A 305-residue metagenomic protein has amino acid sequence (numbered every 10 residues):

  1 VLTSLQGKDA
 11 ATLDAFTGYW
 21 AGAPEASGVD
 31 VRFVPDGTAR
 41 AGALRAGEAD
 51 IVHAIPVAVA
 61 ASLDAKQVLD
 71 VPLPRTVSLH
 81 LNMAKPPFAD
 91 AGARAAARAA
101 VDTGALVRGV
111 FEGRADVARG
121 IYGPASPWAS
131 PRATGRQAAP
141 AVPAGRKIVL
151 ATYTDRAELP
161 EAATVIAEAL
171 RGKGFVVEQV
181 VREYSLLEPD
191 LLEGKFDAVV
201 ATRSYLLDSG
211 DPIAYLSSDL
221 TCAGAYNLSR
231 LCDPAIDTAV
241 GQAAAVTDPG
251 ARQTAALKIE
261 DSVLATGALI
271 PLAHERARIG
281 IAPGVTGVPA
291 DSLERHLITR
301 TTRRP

Functional and structural regions predicted by a protein language model:
V1, A21-S27, A61-L73, H80-A91 (+4 more regions): Short, solvent-exposed loop/beta-turn-alpha elements that line the ligand-binding surface or hinge of extracytoplasmic
V1-S4, D9-T12, S27-F33, I51 (+3 more regions): Short, well-ordered beta-strand elements
F16-A61: Ligand-site clamp/hinge motif
A26-G28, A46, A58, P74-A118 (+2 more regions): Alpha-helical secondary-structure segments
A49-I55, D197-T202, P271: Paired acidic/hydrophobic, glycine-rich loop segments that form the ligand-binding mouth/hinge of periplasmic-binding
H53-D64, S204-D211: A ligand-binding cleft/hinge motif common to bilobed small-molecule-binding domains
E112-A144, T154-E161: Structural transition elements
A141-Y205: Ligand/substrate-recognition segments at binding pockets and active sites
